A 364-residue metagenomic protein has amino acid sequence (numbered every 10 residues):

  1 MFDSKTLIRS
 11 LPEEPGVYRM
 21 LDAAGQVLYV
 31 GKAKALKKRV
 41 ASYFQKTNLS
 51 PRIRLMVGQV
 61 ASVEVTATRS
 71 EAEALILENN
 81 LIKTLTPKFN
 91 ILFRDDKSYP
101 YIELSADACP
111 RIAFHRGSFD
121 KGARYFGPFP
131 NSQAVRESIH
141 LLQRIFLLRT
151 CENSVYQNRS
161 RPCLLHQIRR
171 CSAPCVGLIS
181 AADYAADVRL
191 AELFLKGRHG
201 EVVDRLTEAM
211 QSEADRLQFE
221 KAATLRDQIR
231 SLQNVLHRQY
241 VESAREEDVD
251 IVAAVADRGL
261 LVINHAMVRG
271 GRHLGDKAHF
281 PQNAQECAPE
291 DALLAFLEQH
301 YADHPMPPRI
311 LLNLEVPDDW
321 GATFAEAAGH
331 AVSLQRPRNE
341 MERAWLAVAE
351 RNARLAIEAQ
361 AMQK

Functional and structural regions predicted by a protein language model:
M1-K364: Conserved catalytic/ligand-binding micro-motifs in nucleotide and anionic cofactor chemistry
